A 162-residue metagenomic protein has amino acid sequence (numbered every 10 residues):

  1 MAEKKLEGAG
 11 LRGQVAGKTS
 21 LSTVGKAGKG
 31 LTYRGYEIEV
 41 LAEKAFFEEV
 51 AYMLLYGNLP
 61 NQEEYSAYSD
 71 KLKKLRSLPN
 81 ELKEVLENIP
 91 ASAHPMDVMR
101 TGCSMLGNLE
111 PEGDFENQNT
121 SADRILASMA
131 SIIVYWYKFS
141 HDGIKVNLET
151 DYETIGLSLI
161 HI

Functional and structural regions predicted by a protein language model:
A2-I160: Hydrophobic alpha-helical bundle cores within soluble ligand-binding/oligomerization subdomains
